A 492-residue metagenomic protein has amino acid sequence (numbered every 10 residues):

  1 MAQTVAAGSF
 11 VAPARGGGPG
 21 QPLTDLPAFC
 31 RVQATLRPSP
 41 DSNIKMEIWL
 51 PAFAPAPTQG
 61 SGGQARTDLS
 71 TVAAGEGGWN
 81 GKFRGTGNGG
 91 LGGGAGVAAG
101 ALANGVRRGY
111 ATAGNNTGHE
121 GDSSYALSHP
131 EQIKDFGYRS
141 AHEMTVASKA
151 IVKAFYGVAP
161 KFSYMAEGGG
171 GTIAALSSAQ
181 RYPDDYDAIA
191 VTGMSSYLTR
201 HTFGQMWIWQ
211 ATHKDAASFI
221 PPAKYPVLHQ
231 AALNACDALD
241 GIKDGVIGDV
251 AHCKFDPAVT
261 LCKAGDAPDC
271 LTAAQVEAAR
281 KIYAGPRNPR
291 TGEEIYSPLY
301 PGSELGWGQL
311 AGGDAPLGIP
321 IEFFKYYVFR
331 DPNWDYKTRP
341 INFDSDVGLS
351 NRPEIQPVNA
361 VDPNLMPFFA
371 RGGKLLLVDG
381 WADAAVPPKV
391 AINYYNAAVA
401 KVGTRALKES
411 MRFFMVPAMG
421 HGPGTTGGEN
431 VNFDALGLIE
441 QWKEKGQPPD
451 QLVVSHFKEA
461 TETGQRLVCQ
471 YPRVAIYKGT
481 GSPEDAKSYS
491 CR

Functional and structural regions predicted by a protein language model:
M1-G81, A99-G100, I242-I247, D256-W334 (+3 more regions): Catalytic-loop region of hydrolases
C30, A54-A56, K82-F83, V106-N116 (+2 more regions): A fold-wide structural signal in alpha/beta-hydrolase
N80, G89-G157, F203-G204, A211-K214 (+3 more regions): Cap/lid segment of the alpha/beta-hydrolase catalytic domain
K82, V158-G169: Alpha/beta-hydrolase fold nucleophile elbow
E167-S177: Glycine-rich nucleophile elbow surrounding the catalytic serine of serine-hydrolase chemistry
S177-A179, D184-R287, N430-V431: A catalytic-pocket lid/entrance helix-loop region that shapes and gates access to the active site across common
L376-D379: Short beta-strand/loop motif that positions the catalytic acidic residue of the alpha/beta-hydrolase fold
A385-K389: Conserved alpha/beta-hydrolase "acid-adjacent" motif
